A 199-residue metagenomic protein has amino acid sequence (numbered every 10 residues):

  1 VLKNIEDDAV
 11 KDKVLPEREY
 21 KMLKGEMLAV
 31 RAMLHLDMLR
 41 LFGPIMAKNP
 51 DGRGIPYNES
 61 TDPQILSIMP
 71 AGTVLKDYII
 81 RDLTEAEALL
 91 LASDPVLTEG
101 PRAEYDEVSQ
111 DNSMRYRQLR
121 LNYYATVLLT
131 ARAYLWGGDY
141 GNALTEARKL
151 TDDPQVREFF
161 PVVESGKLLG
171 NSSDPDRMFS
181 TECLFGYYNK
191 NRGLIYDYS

Functional and structural regions predicted by a protein language model:
V1-F42, M69-T73, A88-L90: Conserved, well-structured interaction surfaces
L2, K76, L83, L90 (+1 more regions): Inward-facing hydrophobic residues that define packing positions of alpha-helical scaffold repeats
D7-E19, A88-Y123: Acidic interhelical loop/turn segments
L23, V30, D37, N122-Y124 (+2 more regions): "A position-specific structural signal for the A-helix of alpha-solenoid helical repeats
N58-A71: Short, solvent-exposed loop/beta-turn-alpha elements that line the ligand-binding surface or hinge of extracytoplasmic
R120-L121, L135-G138, N142-S199: Hydrophobic-face positions in mid-chain alpha helices that act as interaction patches
